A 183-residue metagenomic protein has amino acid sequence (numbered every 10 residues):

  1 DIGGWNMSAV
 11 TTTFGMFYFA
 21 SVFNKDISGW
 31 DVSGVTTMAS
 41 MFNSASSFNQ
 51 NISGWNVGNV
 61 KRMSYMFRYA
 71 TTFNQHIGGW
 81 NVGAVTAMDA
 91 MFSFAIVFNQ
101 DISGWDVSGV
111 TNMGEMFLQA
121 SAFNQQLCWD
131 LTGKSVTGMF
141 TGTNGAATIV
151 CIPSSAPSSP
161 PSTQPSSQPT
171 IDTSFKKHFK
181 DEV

Functional and structural regions predicted by a protein language model:
D1-E182: Negatively charged
